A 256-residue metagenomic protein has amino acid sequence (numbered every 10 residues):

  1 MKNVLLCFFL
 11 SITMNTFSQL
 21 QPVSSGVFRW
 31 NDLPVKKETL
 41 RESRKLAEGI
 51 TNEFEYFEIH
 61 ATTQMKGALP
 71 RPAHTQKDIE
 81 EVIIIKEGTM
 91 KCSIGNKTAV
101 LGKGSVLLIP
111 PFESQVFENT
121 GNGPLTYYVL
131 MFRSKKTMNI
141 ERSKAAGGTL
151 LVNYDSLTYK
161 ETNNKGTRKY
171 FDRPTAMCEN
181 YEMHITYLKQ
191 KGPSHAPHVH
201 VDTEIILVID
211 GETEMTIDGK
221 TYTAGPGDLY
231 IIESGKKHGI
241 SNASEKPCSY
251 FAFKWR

Functional and structural regions predicted by a protein language model:
M1-Q21: Bacterial Sec-dependent N-terminal signal peptides
F17-E58, K66, P72, K136-Y181: A short, N-terminal "cap"/entry segment at the start of jelly-roll beta-barrel domains of the cupin/DSBH fold
S43-E48, H60-Q76, K169, H184-H200 (+1 more regions): Conserved short histidine dyad/triad with adjacent acidic residue
E55, P111-T137, S234-R256: Ligand-binding loop in jelly-roll beta-barrel domains
A61-M65, T75-C92, F132, I185-K189 (+1 more regions): Short, conserved beta-strand element in jelly-roll/cupin
V82, G88-E141: Extended, hydrophobic interaction surfaces within ordered domains
T89, T98, S114, P124 (+5 more regions): Structural motif
N96-P111, G219-G235: Short acidic-glycine-tyrosine-enriched beta hairpin
